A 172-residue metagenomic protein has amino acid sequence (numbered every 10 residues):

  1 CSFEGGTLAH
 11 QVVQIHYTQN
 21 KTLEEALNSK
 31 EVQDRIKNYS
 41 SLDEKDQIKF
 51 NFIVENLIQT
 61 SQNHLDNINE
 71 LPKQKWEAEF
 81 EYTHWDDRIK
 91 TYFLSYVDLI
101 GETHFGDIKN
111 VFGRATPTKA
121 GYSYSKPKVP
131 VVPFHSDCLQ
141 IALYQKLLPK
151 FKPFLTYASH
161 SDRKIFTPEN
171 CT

Functional and structural regions predicted by a protein language model:
C1-V97: Metal-dependent nuclease catalytic cores that hydrolyze phosphodiester bonds in DNA/RNA, characterized by
K73-T172: Mg2+/Mn2+-dependent nuclease catalytic core
